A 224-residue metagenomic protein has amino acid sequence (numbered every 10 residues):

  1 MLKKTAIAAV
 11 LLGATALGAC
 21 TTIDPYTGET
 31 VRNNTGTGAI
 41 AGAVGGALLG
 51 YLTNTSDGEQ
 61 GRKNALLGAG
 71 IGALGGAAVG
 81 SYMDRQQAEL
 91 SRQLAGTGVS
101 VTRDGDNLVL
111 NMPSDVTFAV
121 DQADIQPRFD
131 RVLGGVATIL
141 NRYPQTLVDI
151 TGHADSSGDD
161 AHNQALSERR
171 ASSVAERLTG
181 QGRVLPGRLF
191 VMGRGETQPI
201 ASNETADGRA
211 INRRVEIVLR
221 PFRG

Functional and structural regions predicted by a protein language model:
M1-A8: Bacterial N-terminal signal peptides that target proteins for export
L17-C20: N-terminal Sec signal peptide cleavage junction
I23-E89: Short, low-complexity, glycine-enriched hydrophobic/amphipathic alpha-helices that associate with lipid bilayers
A43-A47, A65, R85, E89 (+5 more regions): Extracytoplasmic/secreted proteins, especially bacterial periplasmic and envelope-associated proteins
G76-V79, T117-I125, D160-N163: Second-shell loop/turn segments in exported
M83-D115: Amphipathic, membrane-active segments
Q93, T117-T151, A175, G180 (+2 more regions): Periplasmic peptidoglycan-binding/anchoring modules of Gram-negative envelope and division proteins
T151-G224: Periplasmic OmpA-like peptidoglycan-binding domain that tethers envelope proteins to the cell wall
